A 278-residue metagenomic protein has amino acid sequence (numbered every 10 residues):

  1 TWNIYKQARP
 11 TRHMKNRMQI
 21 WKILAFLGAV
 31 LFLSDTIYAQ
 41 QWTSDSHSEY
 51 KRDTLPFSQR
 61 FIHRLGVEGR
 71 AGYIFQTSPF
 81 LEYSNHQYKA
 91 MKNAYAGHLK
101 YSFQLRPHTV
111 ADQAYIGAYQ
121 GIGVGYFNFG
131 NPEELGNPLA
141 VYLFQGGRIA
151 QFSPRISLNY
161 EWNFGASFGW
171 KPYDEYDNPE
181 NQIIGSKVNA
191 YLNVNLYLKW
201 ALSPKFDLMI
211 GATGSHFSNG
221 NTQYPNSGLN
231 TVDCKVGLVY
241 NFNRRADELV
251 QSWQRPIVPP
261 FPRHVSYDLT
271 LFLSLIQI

Functional and structural regions predicted by a protein language model:
Q59-L65, A114-Q120, P154-Y160, P204-L208 (+2 more regions): Outer-envelope beta-barrel architecture signal
F61, M91-G97, L135-V141, S186-L192 (+3 more regions): Residues that define the transmembrane beta-barrel architecture of outer-membrane proteins
H63, G69-Y88, A111-A114, E134 (+2 more regions): Outer-membrane beta-barrel translocator/channel fold
L65-G69, Q120-I122, Y160-F164, L196 (+3 more regions): Membrane-embedded beta-strand positions of outer-membrane beta-barrel proteins
F75, H108-V110, R155, W200-L208 (+1 more regions): Repeated loop/turn-to-beta-strand initiation elements of outer-membrane beta-barrel proteins
F103-L105, G147-I149, L198-W200, Y240-F242: Residue-level signature of outer-membrane beta-barrel architecture
H108, Y115-F168: Gram-negative (and chloroplast) outer-membrane scaffold detector with strong preference for beta-barrel transmembrane
Q277-I278: Conserved small/polar residues in nucleotide/adenosyl-binding loops
